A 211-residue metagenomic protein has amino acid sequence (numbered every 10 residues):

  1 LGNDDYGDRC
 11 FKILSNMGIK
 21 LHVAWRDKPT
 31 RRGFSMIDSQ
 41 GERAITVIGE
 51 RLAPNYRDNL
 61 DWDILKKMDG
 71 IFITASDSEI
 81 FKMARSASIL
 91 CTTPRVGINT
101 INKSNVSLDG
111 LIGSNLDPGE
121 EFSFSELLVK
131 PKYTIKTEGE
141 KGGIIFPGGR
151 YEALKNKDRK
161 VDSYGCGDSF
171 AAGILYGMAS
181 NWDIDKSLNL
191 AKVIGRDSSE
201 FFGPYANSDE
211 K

Functional and structural regions predicted by a protein language model:
L1, S76, S169: Active-site metal-binding loops of divalent metal-dependent hydrolases
L1-R32, Y176, L190: Substrate-binding N-lobe of the ribokinase-like
D4, K28, N115-L116, D168: Alpha-helix N-cap/helix-start capping motif
D8, K12-W25, I37-E152: Ribokinase/PfkB-type carbohydrate-kinase core domain
F124-K211: Conserved phosphate-binding/catalytic region of the ribokinase-like
